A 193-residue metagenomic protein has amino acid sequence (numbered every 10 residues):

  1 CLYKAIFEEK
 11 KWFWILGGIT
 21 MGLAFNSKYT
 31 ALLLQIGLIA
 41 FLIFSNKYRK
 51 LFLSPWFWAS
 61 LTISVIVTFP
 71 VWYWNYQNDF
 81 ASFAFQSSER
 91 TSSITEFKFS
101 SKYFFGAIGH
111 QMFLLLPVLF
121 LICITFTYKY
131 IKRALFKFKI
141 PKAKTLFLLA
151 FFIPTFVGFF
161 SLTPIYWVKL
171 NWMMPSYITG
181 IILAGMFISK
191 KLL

Functional and structural regions predicted by a protein language model:
C1-F13: Membrane-interface transmembrane helices that cradle and orient dolichyl/undecaprenyl
L2, F41-L42, N46, Y177-M186: Alpha-helical transmembrane segments and their membrane-interface exit regions
L2, L23-L33: Hydrophobic, well-structured modules enriched for small/aliphatic residues and gly/pro motifs, marking either
F7, N46-K47, F97-K98, L183-K191: Juxtamembrane membrane-interface segments at transmembrane alpha-helix termini
W14-G18, T30-L34, Q111-V118, F151 (+1 more regions): Alpha-helical transmembrane segments of multi-pass membrane proteins
L23, Q35-T163: Transmembrane-lumen/periplasm boundary regions of multi-pass, lipid-linked membrane glycan transferases
L114-P117, L121, L146, F156 (+1 more regions): Hydrophobic/aromatic-rich transmembrane helices and adjacent perimembrane loops
